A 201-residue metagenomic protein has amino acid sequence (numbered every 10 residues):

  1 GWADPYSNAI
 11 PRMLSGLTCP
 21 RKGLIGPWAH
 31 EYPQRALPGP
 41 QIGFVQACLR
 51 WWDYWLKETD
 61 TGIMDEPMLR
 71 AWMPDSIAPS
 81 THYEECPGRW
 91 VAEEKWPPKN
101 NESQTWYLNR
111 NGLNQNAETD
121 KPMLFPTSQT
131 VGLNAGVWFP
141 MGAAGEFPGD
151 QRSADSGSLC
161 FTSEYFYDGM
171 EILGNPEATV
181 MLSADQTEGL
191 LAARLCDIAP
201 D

Functional and structural regions predicted by a protein language model:
W2-A3, W28: Acidic beta-to-alpha connecting loop that harbors the catalytic carboxylate
A3-I10: Conserved alpha/beta-hydrolase "acid-adjacent" motif
P11-R12, R50: Active-site phosphate/pyrophosphate- and oxyanion-stabilizing loops and adjacent acidic/basic residues in soluble
M13-L17: Extracytoplasmic/periplasmic substrate-binding proteins
T18-Y32: Catalytic histidine neighborhood in serine/cysteine hydrolases with alpha/beta-hydrolase-type architecture
H30-Q41: Catalytic histidine-centered segment of alpha/beta-hydrolase-like enzymes
G39-D201: C-terminal, loop-rich substrate-recognition/catalytic regions characterized by aromatic stacking residues
